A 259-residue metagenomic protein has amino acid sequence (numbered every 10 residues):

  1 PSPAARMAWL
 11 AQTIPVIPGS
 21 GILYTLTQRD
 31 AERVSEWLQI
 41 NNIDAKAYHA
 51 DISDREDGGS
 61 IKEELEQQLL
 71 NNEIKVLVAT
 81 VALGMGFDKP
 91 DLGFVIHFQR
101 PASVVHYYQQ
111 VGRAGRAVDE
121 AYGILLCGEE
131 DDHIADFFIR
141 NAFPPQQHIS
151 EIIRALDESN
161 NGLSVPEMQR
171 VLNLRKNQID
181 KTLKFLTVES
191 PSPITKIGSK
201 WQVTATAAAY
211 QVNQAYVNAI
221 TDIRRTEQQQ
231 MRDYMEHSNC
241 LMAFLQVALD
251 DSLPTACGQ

Functional and structural regions predicted by a protein language model:
P1-R154, N160, P166-E167, P193-A205: Helicase motor core with emphasis on the C-terminal RecA-like subdomain
F87, A135, P144-Q259: C-terminal accessory/connector segments of nucleic-acid motor ATPases
